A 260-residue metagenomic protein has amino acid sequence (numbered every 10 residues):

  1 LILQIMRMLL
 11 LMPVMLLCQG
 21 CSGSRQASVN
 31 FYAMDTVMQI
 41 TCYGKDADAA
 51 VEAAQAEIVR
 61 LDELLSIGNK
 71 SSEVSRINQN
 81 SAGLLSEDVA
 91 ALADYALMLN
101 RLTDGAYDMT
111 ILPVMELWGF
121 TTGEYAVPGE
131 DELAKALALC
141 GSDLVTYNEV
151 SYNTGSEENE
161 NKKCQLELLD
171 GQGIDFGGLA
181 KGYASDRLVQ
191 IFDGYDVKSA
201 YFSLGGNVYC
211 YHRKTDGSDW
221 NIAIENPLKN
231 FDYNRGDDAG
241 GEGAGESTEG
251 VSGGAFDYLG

Functional and structural regions predicted by a protein language model:
L1-L3: N-terminal secretory signal peptides that target proteins for export/translocation
I5-G260: Mature catalytic core of soluble alpha/beta enzymes
